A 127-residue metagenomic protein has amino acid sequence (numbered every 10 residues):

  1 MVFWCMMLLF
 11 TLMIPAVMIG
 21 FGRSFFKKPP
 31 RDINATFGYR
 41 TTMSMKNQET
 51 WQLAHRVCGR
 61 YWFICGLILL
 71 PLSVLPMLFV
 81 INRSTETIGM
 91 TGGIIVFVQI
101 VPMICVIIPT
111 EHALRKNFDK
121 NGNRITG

Functional and structural regions predicted by a protein language model:
M1-M13, P71-F97: Long, highly hydrophobic alpha-helical transmembrane signal-anchor segments
T11-G22, G66-L69, S73-P76, V96-V106 (+1 more regions): Helical transmembrane-bundle signal
G20-F37, P109-A113: Membrane-water interface of transmembrane alpha-helices
D32-N47, N121-G127: Juxtamembrane inter-helical linkers in multi-pass membrane proteins
T42-F63: Membrane interfacial helix-start motif at the N-side
I64-F79, N121-G127: Alpha-helical membrane-embedding segments and immediately adjacent membrane-interface amphipathic helices
T85-I125: Alpha-helical transmembrane segments and their immediate juxtamembrane interface regions
